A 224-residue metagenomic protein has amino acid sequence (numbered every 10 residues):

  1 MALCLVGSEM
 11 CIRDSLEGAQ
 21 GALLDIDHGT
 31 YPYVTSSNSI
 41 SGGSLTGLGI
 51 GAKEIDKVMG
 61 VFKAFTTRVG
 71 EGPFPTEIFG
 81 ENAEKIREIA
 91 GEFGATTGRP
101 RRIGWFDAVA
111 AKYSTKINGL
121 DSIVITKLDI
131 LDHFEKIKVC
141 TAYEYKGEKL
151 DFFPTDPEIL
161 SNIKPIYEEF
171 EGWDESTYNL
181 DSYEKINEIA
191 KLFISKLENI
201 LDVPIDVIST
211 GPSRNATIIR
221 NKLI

Functional and structural regions predicted by a protein language model:
M1-G7, C11-I12: Single conserved hydrophobic/aromatic residue that forms the stacking wall/gate of nucleotide- or nucleobase-binding
D14-E17, L24-D25, G60, I125 (+1 more regions): General beta-strand structural signal in soluble alpha/beta enzymes
G21-A22, H28-G29, S44-G47: Active-site loop-to-helix "anion-binding N-cap" substructures in soluble metabolic enzymes
D25-G29, V34-S36, V69-F74, E135-V139 (+1 more regions): Short acidic, glycine/serine/threonine-rich loops at helix termini
T30-V34, L48, R99-G104, Y183-N187: Hydrophobic alpha-helical scaffolding
V34, N38, G42, L48-A52: Conserved catalytic-core segment of NTP-binding enzymes
G47-E169, T177: A glycine- and small/hydrophobic-rich beta-loop-beta segment that serves as a flexible "lid/hinge" or phosphate-binding
K138, E148-I224: Internal helix-turn-beta structural module
